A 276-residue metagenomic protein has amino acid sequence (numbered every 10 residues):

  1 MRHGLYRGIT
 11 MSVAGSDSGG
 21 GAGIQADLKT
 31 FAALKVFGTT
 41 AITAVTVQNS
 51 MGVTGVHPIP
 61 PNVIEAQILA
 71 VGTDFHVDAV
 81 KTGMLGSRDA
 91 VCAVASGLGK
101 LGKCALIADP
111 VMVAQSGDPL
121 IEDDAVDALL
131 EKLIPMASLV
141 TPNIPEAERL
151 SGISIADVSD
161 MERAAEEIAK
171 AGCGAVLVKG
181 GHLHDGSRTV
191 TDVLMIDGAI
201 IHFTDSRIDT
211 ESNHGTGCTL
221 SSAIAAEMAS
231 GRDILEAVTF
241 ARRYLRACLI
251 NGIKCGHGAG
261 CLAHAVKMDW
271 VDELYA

Functional and structural regions predicted by a protein language model:
M1-Y6, G23, R188-F203: Acidic-glycine-rich active-site phosphate/pyrophosphate-binding loop
R2-S12, A32-P119: Conserved N-terminal subdomain of the carbohydrate kinase-like
R7, P58, L235-A276: Charged C-terminal helix
I9-A33, V238: N-terminal phosphate-binding or glycine-rich loops at protein starts, especially the Walker A/P-loop of NTPases
V13-G19, I200-H214: Short pre-catalytic strand/loop immediately N-terminal to key active-site residues, enriched for Gly-Thr
T30, E148-R149, T210-I234: Short, small-residue alpha-helix embedded
L34-T39, I200-I201, E227-A241: Phosphate-handling active-site elements
D123-I200: Conserved phosphate/ATP/ADP-binding segment of small-molecule kinases
